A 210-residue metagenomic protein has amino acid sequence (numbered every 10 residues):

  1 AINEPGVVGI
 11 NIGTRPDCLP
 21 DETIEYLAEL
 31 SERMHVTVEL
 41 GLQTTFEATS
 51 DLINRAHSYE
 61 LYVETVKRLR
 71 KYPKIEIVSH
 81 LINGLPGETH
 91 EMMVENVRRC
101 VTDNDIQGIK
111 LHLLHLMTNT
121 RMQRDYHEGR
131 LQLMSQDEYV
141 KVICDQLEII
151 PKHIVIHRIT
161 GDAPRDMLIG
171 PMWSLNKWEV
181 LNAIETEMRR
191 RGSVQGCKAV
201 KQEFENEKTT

Functional and structural regions predicted by a protein language model:
A1-P5, E25-H35, K67-Y72: Acidic (Asp/Glu)-rich catalytic clusters
E4-L19, M34-Y62, K110: Core AdoMet radical
G6-G9, G13-R15, E60, L69-I75 (+1 more regions): Conserved N-terminal glycine/acidic-rich loop preference
I10, V38, I77-S79, I156: Hydrophobic/aromatic residues located in beta-strands of well-ordered beta-sheets within soluble catalytic
T23-L27, P86-D103, D166: Catalytic cores of alpha/beta
T45-E47, L69-M92, H112-T118, D125-L133 (+1 more regions): Conserved strand-turn element in the central/C-terminal portion of the radical SAM core barrel that lines
Y62, M93, Y139, I143: Aromatic/hydrophobic pocket-lining residues that form the small-molecule binding cavity in soluble enzyme cores
V101, Q107-G108, H115-T210: Auxiliary Fe-S-binding modules of radical SAM enzymes
